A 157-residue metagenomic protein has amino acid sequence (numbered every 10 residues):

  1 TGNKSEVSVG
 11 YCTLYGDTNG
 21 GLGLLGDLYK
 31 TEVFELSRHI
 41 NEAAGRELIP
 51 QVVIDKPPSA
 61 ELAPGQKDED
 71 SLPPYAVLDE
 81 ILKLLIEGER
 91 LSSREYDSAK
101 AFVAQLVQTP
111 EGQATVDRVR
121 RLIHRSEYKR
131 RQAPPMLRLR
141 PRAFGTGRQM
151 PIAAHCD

Functional and structural regions predicted by a protein language model:
T1-D157: ATP/NTP-dependent adenylation/nucleotidyl-transfer catalytic domains that generate, transfer, or process NMP-activated
